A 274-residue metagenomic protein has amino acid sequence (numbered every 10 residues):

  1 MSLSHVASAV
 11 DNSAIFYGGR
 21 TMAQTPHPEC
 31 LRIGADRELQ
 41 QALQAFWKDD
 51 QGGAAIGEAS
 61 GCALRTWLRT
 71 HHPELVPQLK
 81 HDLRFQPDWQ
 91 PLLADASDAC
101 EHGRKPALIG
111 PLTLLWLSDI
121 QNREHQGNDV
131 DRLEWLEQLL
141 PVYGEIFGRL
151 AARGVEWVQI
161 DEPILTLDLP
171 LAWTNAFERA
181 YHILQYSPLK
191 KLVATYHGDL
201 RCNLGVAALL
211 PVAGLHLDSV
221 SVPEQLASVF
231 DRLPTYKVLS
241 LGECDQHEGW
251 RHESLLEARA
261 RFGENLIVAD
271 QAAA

Functional and structural regions predicted by a protein language model:
M1-A274: Domain-level signal for soluble alpha/beta catalytic cores
